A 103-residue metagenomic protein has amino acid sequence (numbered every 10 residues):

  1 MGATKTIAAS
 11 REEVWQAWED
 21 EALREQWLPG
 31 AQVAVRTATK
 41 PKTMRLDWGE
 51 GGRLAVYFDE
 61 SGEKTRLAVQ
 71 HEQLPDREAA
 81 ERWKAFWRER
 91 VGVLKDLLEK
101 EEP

Functional and structural regions predicted by a protein language model:
M1-Q32: Hydrophobic ligand-binding cavity/cleft-lining segments
M1-T4, T43, R53, R66: Intrinsic-disorder/low-complexity, polar/charged segments enriched in Ser/Thr/Lys/Arg/Asp/Glu/Gln
E13-W18, R24, M44, L67-V69 (+2 more regions): Hydrophobic pocket/interface hotspot
T37-L46: Short, hydrophobic/aromatic-rich segments at coil-to-beta transitions
D47-G51: Basic/aromatic recognition patch in beta-strand/loop cores that engages polyanionic ligands
G52-E60: Hydrophobic/aromatic beta-strand elements that line small-molecule binding cavities or substrate pockets in beta-rich
D59-H71: Intrinsically disordered, low-complexity regulatory segments enriched in Ser/Thr/Pro and charged residues
Q73-P103: A conserved amphipathic terminal alpha-helix motif
